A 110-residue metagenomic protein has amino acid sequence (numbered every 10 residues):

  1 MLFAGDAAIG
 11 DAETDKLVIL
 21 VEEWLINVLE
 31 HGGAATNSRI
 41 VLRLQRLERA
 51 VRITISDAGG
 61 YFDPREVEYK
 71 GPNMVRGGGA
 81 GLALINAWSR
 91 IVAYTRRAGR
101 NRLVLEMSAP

Functional and structural regions predicted by a protein language model:
M1-E22, M74-R76: Conserved short strand/loop->alpha-helix "switch" segment adjacent to the catalytic nucleotide/phosphoryl-transfer site
L2-D6, N27, I91: Solvent-exposed, charged/polar functional surfaces in cytosolic regulatory/catalytic domains
E22, I26, E30: Short alpha-helix lining the ATP-binding pocket of the histidine-kinase-like ATPase
L29-P110: Conserved beta-strand-loop-beta-strand hairpin that lines the nucleotide-binding pocket of ATP/GTP-utilizing enzymes
